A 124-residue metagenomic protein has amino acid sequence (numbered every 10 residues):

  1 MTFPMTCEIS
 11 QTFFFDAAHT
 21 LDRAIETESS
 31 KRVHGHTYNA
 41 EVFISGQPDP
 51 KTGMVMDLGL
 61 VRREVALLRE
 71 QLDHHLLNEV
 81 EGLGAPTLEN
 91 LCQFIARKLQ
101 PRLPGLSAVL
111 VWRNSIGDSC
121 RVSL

Functional and structural regions predicted by a protein language model:
M1-L124: Charge-rich, low-complexity N-terminal segments
